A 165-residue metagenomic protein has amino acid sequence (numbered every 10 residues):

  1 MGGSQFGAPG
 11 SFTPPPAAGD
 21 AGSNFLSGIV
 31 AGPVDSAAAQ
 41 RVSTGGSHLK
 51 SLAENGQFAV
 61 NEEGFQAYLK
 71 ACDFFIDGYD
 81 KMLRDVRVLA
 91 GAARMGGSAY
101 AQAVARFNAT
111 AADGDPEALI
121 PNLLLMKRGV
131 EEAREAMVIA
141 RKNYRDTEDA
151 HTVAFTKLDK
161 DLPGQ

Functional and structural regions predicted by a protein language model:
M1-N55, L158-Q165: Intrinsically disordered, low-complexity extracellular "stalk/linker" tracts enriched in Gly/Pro/Ser/Thr
Q5, G10, V88, A92-A99: Signature of extracytoplasmic/envelope-associated structural regions
V30, V34-A37, Q57-V60, G64-A67 (+3 more regions): Non-transmembrane, amphipathic alpha-helical segments
Q40-R94: Short, contiguous, helix-prone interaction/anchoring segments in small proteins
L52-A53, Q57, M95-E131: Short, glycine/alanine-rich amphipathic alpha-helical segment that often forms an alpha-turn-alpha hairpin
C72, Y79, L123-M126, V130-A133 (+1 more regions): Amphipathic alpha-helical coiled-coil segments
D80, R145, D149, P163: Hydrophobic/aromatic-lined pockets within catalytic cores
M126, A133, A140, Y144-H151 (+1 more regions): Alpha-helical heptad-repeat coiled-coil segments that mediate oligomerization/polymerization in large
